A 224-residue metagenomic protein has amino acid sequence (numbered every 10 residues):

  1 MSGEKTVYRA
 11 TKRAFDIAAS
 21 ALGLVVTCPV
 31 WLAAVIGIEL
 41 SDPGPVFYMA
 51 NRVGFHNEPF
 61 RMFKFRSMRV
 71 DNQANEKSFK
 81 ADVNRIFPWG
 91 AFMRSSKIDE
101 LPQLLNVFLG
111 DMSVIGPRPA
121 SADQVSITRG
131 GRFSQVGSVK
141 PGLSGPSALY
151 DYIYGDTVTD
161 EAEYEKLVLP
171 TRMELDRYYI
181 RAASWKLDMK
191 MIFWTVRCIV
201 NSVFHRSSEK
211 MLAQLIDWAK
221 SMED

Functional and structural regions predicted by a protein language model:
S2-V70, A182-D224: A hydrophobic, helix-centered structural microdomain
S20, Y48, F87-A91, D123 (+1 more regions): Positions in alpha-helical segments
Y48-R85, P146-E174: Short, glycine-rich, amphipathic interfacial segments at transmembrane boundaries or analogous
F79-R94, S202-V203: Alpha-helical membrane-embedding segments and immediately adjacent membrane-interface amphipathic helices
N84, S96-D99, S184: Residue-level signal for the nucleotide or nucleotide-sugar donor/cofactor binding architecture
W89-S96, R177-R181: Short, well-ordered beta-strand elements within core beta-sheets of diverse protein domains
A91-S113: Short, conserved beta-strand/loop elements in beta-sheet-dominated catalytic cores that frequently flank divalent-metal
L105-D224: Hydrophobic structural segments characteristic of membrane proteins
